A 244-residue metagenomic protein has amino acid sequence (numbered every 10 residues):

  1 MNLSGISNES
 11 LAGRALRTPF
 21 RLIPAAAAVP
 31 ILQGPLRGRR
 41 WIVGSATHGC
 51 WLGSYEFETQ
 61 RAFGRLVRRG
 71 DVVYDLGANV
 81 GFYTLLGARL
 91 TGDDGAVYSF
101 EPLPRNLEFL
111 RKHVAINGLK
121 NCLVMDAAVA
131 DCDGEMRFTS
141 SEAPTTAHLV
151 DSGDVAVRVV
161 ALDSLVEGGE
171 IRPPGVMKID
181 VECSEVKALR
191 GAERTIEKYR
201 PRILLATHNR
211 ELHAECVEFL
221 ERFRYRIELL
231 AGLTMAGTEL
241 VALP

Functional and structural regions predicted by a protein language model:
M1-H113, N117-K120, V166-E170, T234-P244: S-adenosyl-L-methionine
G53-V72, L119, V124, E135-S140 (+3 more regions): Short internal loop-to-helix segment that lines adenine-nucleotide cofactor pockets
Y74, F100, A127, M177-I179 (+1 more regions): Active-site flanking residues adjacent to catalytic metal/cofactor-binding acidic residues
A78-V80, P104, V129-D131, V181-C183 (+1 more regions): Short, glycine/acidic-enriched loop or turn micro-motifs at the edges of active sites
D93-G95, Y199-R202, Y225: A short helix->loop->beta-strand "cap" motif at the edges of active sites that frequently abuts
P102-N106, Y199-H213: A short, conserved beta-to-alpha structural element at the edge of catalytic cores that scaffolds binding
H213-P244: Binuclear metal-ion centers of metallo-dependent hydrolases, dominated by the metallo-beta-lactamase
